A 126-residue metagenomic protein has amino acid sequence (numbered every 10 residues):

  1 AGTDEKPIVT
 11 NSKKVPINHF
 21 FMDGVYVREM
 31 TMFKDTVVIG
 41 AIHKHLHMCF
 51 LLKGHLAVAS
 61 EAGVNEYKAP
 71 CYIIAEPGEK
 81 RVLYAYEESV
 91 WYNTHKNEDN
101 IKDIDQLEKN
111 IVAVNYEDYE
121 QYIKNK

Functional and structural regions predicted by a protein language model:
A1-E29, E61, Y119-K126: A short, N-terminal "cap"/entry segment at the start of jelly-roll beta-barrel domains of the cupin/DSBH fold
V25-K44: Conserved short histidine dyad/triad with adjacent acidic residue
T36, C71, E79, E87-S89: Surface-exposed loop/turn positions
H43-A62: Glycine- and acidic-residue-biased ligand/ion/polar-headgroup-sensing regions
M48, H55, K80, E88-V90: Structural motif
S60-V82: Short acidic-glycine-tyrosine-enriched beta hairpin
Y86-K126: Double-stranded beta-helix
